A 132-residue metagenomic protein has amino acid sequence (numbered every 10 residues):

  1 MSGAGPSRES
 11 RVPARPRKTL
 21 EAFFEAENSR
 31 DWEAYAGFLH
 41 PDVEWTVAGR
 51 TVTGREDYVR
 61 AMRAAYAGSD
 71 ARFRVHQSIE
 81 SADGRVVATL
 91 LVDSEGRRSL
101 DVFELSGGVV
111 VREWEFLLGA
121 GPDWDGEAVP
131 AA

Functional and structural regions predicted by a protein language model:
M1-G37, P41, W124, P130-A132: Short, low-complexity N-terminal intrinsically disordered segments enriched in polar/charged residues
S2-G3, S7-R8, T46, R60-A132: A beta-strand edge to alpha-helix "cap/lid" segment located at domain peripheries
A26, H40, R55-E56, S99: Intrinsically disordered, low-complexity peptide-like regions
D31, G54, E95: Short phosphate-engaging motifs
W45, G49-T51: Short histidine/acidic/glycine/proline-rich micro-motifs that form metal- and phosphate-coordinating active-site loops
T51-R60: Short beta-edge strand/loop motif at the mouth of beta-sheet-based domains
